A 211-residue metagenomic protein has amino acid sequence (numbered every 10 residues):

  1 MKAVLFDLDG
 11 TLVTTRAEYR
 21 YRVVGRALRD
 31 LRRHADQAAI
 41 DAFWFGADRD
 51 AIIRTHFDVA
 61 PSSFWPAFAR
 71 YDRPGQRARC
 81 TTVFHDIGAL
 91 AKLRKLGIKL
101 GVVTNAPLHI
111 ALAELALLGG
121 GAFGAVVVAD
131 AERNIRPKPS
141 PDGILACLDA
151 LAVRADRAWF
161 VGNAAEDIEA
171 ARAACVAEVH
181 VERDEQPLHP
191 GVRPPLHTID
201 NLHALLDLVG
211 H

Functional and structural regions predicted by a protein language model:
M1-G88, H109: N-terminal helical cap/lid subdomain that shapes the substrate entry/recognition surface in HAD-like hydrolases
M1-K2, A91-R94, I98, P107-L108 (+1 more regions): Asp-based, Mg2+/Mn2+-dependent phosphohydrolase catalytic module
L5-D7, V103, V161: Generic enzyme active-site microenvironment
T14, V102-T104, H180: Hydrophobic residues in well-ordered beta-strands that form the structural core
R32, D36, A47-T55, S63-A67 (+8 more regions): Short amphipathic alpha-helical patches
A38-F45, I98-V102, A152: Short, charged, low-hydrophobicity "junction" segments
T82, V103, R136: Residue-level marker of regulatory loop/turn positions in helix-turn-helix DNA-binding domains and in histidine
